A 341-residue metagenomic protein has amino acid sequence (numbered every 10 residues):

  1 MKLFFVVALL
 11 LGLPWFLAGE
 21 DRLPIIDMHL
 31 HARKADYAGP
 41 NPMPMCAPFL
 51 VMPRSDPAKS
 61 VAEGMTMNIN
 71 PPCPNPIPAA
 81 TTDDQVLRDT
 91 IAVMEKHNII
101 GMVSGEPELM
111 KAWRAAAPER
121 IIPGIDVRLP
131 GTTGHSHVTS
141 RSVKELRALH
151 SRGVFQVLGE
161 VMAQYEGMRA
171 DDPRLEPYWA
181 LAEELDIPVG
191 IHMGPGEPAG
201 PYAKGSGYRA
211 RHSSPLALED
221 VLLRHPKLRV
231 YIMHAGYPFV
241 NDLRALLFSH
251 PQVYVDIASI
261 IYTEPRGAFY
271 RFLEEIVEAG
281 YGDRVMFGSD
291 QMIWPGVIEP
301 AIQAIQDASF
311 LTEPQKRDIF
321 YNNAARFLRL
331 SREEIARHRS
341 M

Functional and structural regions predicted by a protein language model:
K2-L3, D21-M28, R33, Y37-P40 (+6 more regions): Mid-to-C-terminal alpha-helical segments outside catalytic/metal-binding sites
V6-P14: Bacterial N-terminal signal peptides
R33-A35, E108-K111, P130-G131, Q164-E166 (+4 more regions): Active-site environment of divalent metal-dependent phosphoester hydrolases
P40-M43, P74-T82, T132-V138, A199-H212 (+1 more regions): Short, flexible/disordered intra-domain loops and linkers
P57, G64-M67, P71-E145: A metal-dependent hydrolase metal-coordination microenvironment
I121, I125-V127, Q156-V157, D171-M286 (+2 more regions): Catalytic pocket-lining loop regions of alpha/beta-barrel enzymes, especially the amidohydrolase/enolase/GH5 lineages
V138-F155, Y178, V221: An active-site-proximal structural segment forming one wall of the substrate-binding cleft that immediately precedes
